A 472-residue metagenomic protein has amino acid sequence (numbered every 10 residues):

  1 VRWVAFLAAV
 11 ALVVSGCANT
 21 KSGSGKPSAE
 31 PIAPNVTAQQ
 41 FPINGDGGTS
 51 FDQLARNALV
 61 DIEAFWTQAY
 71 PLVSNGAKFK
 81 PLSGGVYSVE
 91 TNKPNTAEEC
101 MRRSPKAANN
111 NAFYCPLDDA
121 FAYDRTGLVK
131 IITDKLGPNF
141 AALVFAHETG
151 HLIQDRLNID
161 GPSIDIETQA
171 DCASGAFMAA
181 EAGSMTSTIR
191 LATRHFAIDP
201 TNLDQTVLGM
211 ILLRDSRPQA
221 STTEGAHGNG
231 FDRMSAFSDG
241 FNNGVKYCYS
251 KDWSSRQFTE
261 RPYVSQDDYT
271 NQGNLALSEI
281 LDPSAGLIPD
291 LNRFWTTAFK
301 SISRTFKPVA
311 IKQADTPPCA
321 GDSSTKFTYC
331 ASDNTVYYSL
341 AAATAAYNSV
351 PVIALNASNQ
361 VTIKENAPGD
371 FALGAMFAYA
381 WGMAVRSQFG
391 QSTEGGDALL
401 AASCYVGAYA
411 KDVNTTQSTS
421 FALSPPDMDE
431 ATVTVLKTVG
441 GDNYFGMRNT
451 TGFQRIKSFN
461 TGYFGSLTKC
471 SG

Functional and structural regions predicted by a protein language model:
V1-V10: N-terminal export and membrane-targeting signals
V13-G16: C-terminal motif of bacterial Sec signal peptides marking the signal peptidase cleavage site
T20-R102, Y247-T325, K469: A metal-dependent hydrolase signature that marks the N-terminal structural subdomain at the beginning of catalytic folds
T91-A122, K312-Y337, T344-V352: Catalytic zinc-binding patch centered on the HExxH motif and its immediate surroundings that defines zinc-dependent
T126-L143, N158-I164, A345-M376, G390-D397: Short pre-active-site segment immediately N-terminal to the catalytic Zn-binding motif
T149-I164, A176-G183, A380-E394, V413-N414: Catalytic Zn2+-binding segment of zinc metalloproteases
I164-A197, E394-L423: Post-HExxH zinc-binding segment in Zn-dependent metallohydrolases
G183-Y249, V413-G472: Long, well-structured alpha-helical subdomains associated with metal-dependent extracellular/ecto-lumenal hydrolases
